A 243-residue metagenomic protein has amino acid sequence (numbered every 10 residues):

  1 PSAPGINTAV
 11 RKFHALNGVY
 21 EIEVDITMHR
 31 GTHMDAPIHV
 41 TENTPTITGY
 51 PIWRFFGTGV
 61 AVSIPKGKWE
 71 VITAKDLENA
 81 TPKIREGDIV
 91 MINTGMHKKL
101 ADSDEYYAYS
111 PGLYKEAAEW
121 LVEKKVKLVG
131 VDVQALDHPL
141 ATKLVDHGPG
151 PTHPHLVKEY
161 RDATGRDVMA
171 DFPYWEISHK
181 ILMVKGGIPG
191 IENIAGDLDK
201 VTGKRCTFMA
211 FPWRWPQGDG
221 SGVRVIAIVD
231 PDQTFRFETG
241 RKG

Functional and structural regions predicted by a protein language model:
P1-G243: Active-/binding-site microenvironments in catalytic and ligand-binding cores
